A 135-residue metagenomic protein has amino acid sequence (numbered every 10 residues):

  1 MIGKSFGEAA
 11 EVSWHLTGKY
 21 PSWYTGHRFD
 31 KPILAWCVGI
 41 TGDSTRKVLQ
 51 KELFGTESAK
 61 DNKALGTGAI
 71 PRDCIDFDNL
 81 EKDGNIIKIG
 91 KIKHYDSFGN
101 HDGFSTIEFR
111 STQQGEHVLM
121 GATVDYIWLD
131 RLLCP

Functional and structural regions predicted by a protein language model:
M1-P135: Phosphate/NTP-binding elements of NTP-utilizing enzymes
